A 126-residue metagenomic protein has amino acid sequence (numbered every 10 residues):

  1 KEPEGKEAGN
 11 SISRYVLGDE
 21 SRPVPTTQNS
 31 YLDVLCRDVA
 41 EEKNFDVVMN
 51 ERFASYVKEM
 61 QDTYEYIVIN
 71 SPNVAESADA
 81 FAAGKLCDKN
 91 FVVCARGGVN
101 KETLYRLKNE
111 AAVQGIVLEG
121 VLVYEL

Functional and structural regions predicted by a protein language model:
K1-Y66, N73-V74, F81, K85: P-loop/Walker-type NTP enzyme "switch/lid" segment
L35, C87-L126: Conserved beta-strand/loop subsegment of P-loop NTPase cores
E65-N73, N90-A95: Short beta-strand-loop elements within alpha/beta enzyme cores that line or abut nucleotide/cofactor pockets
A75-S77, V99: Short glycine-rich, flexible loops that bind phosphorylated cofactors or substrates
D79-A82, R106: A short acidic, amphipathic alpha-helical/loop segment
